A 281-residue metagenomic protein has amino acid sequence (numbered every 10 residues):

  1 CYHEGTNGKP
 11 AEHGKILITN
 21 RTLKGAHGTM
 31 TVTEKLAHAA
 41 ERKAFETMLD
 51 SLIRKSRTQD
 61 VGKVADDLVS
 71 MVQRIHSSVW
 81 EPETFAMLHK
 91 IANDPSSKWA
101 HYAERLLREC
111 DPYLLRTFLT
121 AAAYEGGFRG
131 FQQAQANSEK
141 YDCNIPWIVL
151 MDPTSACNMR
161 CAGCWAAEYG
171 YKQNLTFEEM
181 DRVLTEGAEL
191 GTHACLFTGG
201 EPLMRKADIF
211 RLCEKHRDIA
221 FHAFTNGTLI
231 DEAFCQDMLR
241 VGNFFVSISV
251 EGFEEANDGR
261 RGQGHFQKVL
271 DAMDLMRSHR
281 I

Functional and structural regions predicted by a protein language model:
G8, E12-T22: AMP-binding/adenylate-forming catalytic domain of the ANL superfamily
L23-A65: Non-catalytic protein-protein interaction scaffold segments in large eukaryotic complex-forming proteins
K55, K63-E104: N-terminal accessory interaction module
S96-L150: N-terminal [4Fe-4S]-dependent radical SAM core
D142-N144, I148-E178: Canonical Radical SAM [4Fe-4S] cluster-binding loop centered on the CxxxCxxC motif and its immediate flanking residues
F177-F197, R205-I281: Radical SAM/AdoMet-radical enzyme domain recognition
